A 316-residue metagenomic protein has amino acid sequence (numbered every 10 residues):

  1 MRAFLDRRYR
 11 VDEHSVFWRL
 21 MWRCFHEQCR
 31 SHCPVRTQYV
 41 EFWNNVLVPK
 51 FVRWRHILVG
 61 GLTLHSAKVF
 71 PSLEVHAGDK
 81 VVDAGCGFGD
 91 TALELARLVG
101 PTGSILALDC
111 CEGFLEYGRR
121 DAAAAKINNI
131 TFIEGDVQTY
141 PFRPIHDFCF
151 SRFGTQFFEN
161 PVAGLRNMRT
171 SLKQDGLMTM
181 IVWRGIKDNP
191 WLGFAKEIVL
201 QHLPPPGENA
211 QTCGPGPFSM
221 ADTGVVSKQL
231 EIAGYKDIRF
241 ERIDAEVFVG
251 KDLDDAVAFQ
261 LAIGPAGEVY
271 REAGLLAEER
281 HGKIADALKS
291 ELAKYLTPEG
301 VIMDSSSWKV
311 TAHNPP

Functional and structural regions predicted by a protein language model:
L5-Y9, S15-D79, D90-E94, Y117 (+2 more regions): Conserved class I S-adenosyl-L-methionine
E27-P34, Q38-W43, L47-W54, R239-E299: C-terminal helical/coil "lid" or tail adjacent to the Rossmann-like core of SAM-dependent
K80-F142, A163: Class I SAM-dependent methyltransferase SAM/SAH-binding core
V82, I145-F153, T179: Short SAM/SAH-binding signature in class I
G100, F158-E159, L172-Q174: Helix-to-beta-strand junctions that scaffold the AdoMet/dcAdoMet cofactor pocket in Class I SAM-dependent enzymes
D147-V162, R184: A short SAM/SAH-binding and catalytic strip from SAM-dependent methyltransferases
V162, K173-K251: Conserved catalytic/acceptor-binding region of the Class I
A233-K236, V257-Q260, S306-P316: Core SAM-dependent methyltransferase catalytic element
